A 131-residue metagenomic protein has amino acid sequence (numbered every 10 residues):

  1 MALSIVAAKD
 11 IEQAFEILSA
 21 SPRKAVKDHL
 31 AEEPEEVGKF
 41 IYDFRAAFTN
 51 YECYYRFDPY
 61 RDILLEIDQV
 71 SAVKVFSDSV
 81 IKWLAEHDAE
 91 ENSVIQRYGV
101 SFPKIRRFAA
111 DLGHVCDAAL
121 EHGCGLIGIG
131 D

Functional and structural regions predicted by a protein language model:
M1-D131: Acidic (Asp/Glu-rich) sequence patches and key acidic residues that form negatively charged surfaces used
